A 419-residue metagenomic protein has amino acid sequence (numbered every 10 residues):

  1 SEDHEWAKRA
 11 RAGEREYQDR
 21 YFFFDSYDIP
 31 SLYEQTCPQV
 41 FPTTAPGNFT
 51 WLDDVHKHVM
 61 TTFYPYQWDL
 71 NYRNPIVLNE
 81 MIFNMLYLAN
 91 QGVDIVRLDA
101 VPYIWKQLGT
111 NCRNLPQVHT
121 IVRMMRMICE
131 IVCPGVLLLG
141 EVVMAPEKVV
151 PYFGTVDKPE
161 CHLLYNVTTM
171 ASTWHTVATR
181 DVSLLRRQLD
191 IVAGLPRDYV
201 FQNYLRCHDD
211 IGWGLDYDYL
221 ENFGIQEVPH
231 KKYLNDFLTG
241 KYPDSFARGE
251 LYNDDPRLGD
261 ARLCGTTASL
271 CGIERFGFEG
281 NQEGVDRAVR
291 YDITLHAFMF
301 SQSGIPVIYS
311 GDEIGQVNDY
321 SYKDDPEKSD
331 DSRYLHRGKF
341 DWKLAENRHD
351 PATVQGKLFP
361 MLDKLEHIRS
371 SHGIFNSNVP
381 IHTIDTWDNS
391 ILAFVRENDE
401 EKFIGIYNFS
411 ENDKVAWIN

Functional and structural regions predicted by a protein language model:
S1-N419: Active-site and adjacent substrate-binding regions of carbohydrate-active enzymes
